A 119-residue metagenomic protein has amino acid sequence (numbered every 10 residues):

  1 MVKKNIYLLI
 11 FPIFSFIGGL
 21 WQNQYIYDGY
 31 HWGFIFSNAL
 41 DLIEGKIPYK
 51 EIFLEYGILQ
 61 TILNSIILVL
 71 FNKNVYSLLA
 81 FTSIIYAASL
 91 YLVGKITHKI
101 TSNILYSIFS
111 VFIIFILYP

Functional and structural regions predicted by a protein language model:
M1-G18: Start-transfer (signal-anchor) and selected internal transmembrane alpha helices of multi-pass inner/ER membrane
I13, I66, I84-A88: Generic alpha-helical transmembrane segments of integral inner-membrane proteins, especially permease/transport modules
F14-G18, L105-P119: Short aromatic/hydrophobic helix-turn
N23-N38, K50-I66, K73-Y76: Extracytoplasmic catalytic/substrate-binding loops of multi-pass membrane glycan-assembly enzymes
D41, S65, V69, H98-K99: Transmembrane helix-loop junction
T61, V75, L79, S89 (+1 more regions): Aromatic- and kink-enriched transmembrane "portal" helix at the membrane-lumen/periplasm boundary that abuts
N74-Y76, I100-I108: Membrane-helix interface segments
A80-S102: Transmembrane-helix motifs of polytopic, lipid-linked glycan transferases
